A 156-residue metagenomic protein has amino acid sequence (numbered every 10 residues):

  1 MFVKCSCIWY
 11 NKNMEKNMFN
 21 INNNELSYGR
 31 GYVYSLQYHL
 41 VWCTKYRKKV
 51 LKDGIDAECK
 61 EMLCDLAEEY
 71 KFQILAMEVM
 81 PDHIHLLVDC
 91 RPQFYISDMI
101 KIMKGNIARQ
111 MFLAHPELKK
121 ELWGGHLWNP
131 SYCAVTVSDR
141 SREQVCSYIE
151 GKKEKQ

Functional and structural regions predicted by a protein language model:
M1-Q156: Basic nucleic-acid-binding interfaces
